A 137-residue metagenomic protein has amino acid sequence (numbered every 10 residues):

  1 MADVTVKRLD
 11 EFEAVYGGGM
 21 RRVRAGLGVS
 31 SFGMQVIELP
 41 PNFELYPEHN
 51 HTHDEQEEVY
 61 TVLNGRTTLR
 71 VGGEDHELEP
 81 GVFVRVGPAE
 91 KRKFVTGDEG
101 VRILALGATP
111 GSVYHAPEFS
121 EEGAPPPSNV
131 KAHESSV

Functional and structural regions predicted by a protein language model:
M1-G33, P40-P41, H115-V137: A short, N-terminal "cap"/entry segment at the start of jelly-roll beta-barrel domains of the cupin/DSBH fold
M20, V36-D54: Conserved short histidine dyad/triad with adjacent acidic residue
A25, Y46-H53, V71, V95-T96: Short histidine-centered beta-strand/loop micro-motifs that create catalytic or ligand/metal-coordination sites
S30, R70-E74, G97: Short strand-coil-strand connectors
E55-T67: Glycine- and acidic-residue-biased ligand/ion/polar-headgroup-sensing regions
T68, P88-Y114: Ligand-binding loop in jelly-roll beta-barrel domains
G73-P88: Short acidic-glycine-tyrosine-enriched beta hairpin
